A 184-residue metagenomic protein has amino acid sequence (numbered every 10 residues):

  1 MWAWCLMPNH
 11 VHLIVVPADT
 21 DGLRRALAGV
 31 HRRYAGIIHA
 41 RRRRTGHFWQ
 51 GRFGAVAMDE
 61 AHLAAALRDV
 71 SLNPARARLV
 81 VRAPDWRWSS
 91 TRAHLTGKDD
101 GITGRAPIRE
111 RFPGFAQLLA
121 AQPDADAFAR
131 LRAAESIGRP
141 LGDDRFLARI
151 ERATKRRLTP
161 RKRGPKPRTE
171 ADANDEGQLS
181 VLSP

Functional and structural regions predicted by a protein language model:
M1-M7, V16-P184: Short Pro-Cys-Gly-centered "Cys-loop" motif that presents a nucleophilic cysteine in a tight turn
